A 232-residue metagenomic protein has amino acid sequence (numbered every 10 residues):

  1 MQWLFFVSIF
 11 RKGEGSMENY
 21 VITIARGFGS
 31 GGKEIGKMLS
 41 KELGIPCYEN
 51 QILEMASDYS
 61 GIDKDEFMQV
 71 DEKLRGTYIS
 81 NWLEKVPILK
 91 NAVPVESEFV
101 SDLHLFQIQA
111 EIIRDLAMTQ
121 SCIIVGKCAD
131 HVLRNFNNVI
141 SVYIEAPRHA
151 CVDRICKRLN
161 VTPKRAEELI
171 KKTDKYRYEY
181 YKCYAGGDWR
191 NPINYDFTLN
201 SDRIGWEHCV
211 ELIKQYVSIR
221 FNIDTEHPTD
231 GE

Functional and structural regions predicted by a protein language model:
M1-S16: Short, Lys/Arg-enriched N-terminal segments with co-localized hydrophobic residues within the first ~10-30 amino acids
E18-I22: Pre-Walker A (Motif I) flank of P-loop NTPase domains
I24-K37: Glycine-rich phosphate-binding P-loop
P46-S57: Short beta-strand-centered segment that lines the nucleotide-binding/catalytic pocket of NTP-utilizing
S57-S121: ATP-dependent small-molecule kinase phosphotransfer cores that center on conserved nucleotide phosphate-binding segments
G76-W82, T162-W206: Small-molecule kinase domains that catalyze NTP-dependent phosphoryl transfer to phosphate-bearing small molecules
E111-R114, C183-E232: NTP-dependent small-molecule kinase module
N135-R158, P163-K171: Conserved phosphate-donor/acceptor-positioning beta-strand/loop module used by diverse small-molecule
